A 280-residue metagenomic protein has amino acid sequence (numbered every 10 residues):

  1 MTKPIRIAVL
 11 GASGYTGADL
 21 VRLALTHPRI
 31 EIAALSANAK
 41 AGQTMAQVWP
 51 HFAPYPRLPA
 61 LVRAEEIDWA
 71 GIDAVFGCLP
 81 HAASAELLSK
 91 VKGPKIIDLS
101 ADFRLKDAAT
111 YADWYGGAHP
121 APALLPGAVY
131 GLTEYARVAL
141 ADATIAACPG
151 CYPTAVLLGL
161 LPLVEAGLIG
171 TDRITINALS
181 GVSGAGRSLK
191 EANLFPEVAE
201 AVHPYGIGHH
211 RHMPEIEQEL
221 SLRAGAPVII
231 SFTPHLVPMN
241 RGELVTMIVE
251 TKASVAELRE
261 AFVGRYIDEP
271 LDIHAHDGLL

Functional and structural regions predicted by a protein language model:
M1-E200, Y205-I207, G225: N-terminal Rossmann-like NAD(P) cofactor-binding subdomain of oxidoreductases, focused on the glycine-rich
V21, L157-V164, M213-E217, R259 (+1 more regions): Predominant activation on well-ordered alpha-helical scaffold segments within soluble catalytic domains
P28, G170-D172, V228, E243-V245 (+1 more regions): A generic structural signal for short beta-strands and their flanking turns/coil linkers
A33, L61-V62, S231-T233, H274: General small-molecule cofactor/ligand-binding pocket signal
A139, R223-V228, K252-E257: Short, glycine- and charge-enriched coil/turn segments that flank and shape catalytic ligand pockets
H209-T246: Oxyanion-binding "anion nests"
V245-L280: C-terminal active-site/capping subdomain that shapes the small-molecule cofactor and substrate pocket of enzyme
